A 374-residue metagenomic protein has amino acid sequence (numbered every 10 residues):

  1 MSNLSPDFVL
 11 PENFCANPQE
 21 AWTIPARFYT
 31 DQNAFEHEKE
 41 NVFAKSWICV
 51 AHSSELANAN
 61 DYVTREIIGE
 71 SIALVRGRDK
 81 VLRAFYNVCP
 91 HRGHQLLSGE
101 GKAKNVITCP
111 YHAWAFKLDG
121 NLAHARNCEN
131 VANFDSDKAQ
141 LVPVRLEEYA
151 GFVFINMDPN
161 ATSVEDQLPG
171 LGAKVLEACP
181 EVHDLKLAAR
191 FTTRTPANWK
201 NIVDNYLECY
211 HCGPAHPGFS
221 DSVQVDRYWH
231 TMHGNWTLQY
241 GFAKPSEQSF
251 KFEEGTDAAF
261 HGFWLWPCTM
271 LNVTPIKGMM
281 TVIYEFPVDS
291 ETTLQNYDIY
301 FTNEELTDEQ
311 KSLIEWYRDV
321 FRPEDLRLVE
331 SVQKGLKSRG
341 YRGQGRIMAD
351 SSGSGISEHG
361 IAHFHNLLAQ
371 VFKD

Functional and structural regions predicted by a protein language model:
N3, R76, N87, E147 (+1 more regions): C-terminal catalytic domain of Rieske-type non-heme iron oxygenases
P6-A26: Short, contiguous pre-domain boundary segments
I24-I67: Non-catalytic accessory segments flanking enzyme active sites
F43-W47, H94, H211: Generic structural signal for secondary-structure transition and capping sites
K45-L56, A125-E129, W264-T269: Short Pro/Gly-enriched beta-strand edge/turn motifs at strand-loop
E55-P159, S163-A173: Rieske [2Fe-2S] iron-sulfur-binding domain
